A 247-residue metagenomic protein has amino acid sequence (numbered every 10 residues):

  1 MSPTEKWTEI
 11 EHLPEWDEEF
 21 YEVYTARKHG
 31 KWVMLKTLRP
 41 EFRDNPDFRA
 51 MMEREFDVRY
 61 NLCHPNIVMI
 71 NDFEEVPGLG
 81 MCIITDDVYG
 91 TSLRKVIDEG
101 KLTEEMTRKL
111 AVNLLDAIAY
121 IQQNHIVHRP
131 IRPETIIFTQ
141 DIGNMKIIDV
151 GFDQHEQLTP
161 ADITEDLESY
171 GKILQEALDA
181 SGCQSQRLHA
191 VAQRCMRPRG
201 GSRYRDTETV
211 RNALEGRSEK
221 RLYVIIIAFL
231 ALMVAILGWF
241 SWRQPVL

Functional and structural regions predicted by a protein language model:
K36-E41: Conserved beta3-strand ATP-binding lysine motif
F42-N61: AlphaC helix of the eukaryotic protein kinase fold
D72-E74: A short, aromatic-enriched beta-strand patch in the conserved N-lobe beta-sheet of the protein kinase catalytic domain
P77-S92: Conserved short submotifs of the Hanks-type protein kinase catalytic core that shape the nucleotide-binding pocket
S92-L102: AlphaC helix of the protein kinase catalytic domain
L110-A111: Activation segment signature within eukaryotic-like protein kinase domains
D116-I126: Protein kinase catalytic-loop region centered on the HRD/HxD motif
K146-R194: C-lobe/activation-segment region of protein kinase-like
